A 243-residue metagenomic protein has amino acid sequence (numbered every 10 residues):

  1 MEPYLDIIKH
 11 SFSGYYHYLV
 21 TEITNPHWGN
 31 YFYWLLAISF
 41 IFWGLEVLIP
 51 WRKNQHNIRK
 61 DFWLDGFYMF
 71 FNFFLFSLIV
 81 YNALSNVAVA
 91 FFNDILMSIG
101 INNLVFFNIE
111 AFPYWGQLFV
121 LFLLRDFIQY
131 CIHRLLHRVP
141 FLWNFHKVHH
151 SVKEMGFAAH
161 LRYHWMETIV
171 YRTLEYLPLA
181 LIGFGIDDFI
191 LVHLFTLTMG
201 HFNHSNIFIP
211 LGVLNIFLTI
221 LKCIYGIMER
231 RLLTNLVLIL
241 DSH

Functional and structural regions predicted by a protein language model:
M1-H10, F42, V47, F76-N93: Alpha-helical membrane-anchoring segments
M1-P26: Short, strongly hydrophobic alpha-helical membrane anchors
E2-I8, I38-F42, R134-F145: Short, charged cytosolic
D6-I7, Y16, Y31-Y33, E46 (+3 more regions): Generic detector of short, locally flexible boundary/turn motifs and exposed helical patches
Y18-F42, W51, I58-Y81: Alpha-helical transmembrane segments in multi-pass membrane proteins
T24-W28, H56-D61, F106-A111, V148-H149: Helix-boundary and loop/linker segments of multi-pass membrane transporters
F40-D65, V89-F106: Membrane-helix interface linkers and caps
F70-H243: Membrane-embedded catalytic scaffold of the fatty acid hydroxylase/desaturase
